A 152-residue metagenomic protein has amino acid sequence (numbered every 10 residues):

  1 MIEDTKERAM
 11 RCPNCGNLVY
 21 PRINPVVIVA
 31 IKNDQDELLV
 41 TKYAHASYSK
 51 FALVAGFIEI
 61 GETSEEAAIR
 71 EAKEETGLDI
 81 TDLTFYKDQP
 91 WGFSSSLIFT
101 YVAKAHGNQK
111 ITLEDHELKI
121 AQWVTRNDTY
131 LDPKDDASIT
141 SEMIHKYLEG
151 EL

Functional and structural regions predicted by a protein language model:
M1-K6: Short, flexible, mixed-charge glycine/proline-rich loop motifs that serve as phosphate/nucleic-acid-contacting
E7-L53, D79-I80, A103-A105: N-terminal strand-loop-strand
V27, L97-F99, K119: Change "...and in nucleic-acid phosphodiester-cleaving endonucleases..." to "...and in nucleic-acid processing enzymes
Y48-F51, F93, E114-L152: Nudix hydrolase/Nudix homology domain
A52-Y86, Y101: The catalytic Nudix box helix
I58, I80, A105, R126-T129: Hydrophobic pocket-lining residues within nucleotide cofactor-binding pockets
F85-D88, W123: Hydrophobic/anchoring residues in structured secondary elements
Q89-T112: Active-site-adjacent beta-strand/loop module that shapes the phosphate/pyrophosphate-binding cleft
